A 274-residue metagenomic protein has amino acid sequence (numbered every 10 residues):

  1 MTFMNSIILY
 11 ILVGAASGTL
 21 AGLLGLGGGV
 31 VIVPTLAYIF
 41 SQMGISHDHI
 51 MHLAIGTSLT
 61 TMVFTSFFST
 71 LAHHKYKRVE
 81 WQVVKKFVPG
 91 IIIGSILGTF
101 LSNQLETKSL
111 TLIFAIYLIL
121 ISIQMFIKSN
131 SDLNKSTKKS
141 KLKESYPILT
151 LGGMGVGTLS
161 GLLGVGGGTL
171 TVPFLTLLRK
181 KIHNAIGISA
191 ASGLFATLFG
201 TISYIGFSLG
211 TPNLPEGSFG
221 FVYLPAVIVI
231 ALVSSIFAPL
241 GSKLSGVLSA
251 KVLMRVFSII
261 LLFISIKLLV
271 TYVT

Functional and structural regions predicted by a protein language model:
M1-L24, V31-H52, S66-T158, T176-N184 (+1 more regions): Juxtamembrane transmembrane-helix boundary motif
G18, I55-M62, S189-T197, L261: Transmembrane helix-bundle signature of multi-pass membrane transporters/permeases
G28, L198-S203: Hydrophobic alpha-helical transmembrane segments that constitute the membrane-spanning cores of multi-pass membrane
L170, F174-F195: Small-residue-rich alpha-helical segments with characteristic i,i+4
